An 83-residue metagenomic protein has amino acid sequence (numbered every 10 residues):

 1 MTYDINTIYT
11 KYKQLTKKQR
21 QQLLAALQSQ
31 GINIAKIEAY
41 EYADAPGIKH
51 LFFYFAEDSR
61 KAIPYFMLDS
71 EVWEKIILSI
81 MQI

Functional and structural regions predicted by a protein language model:
M1-Y3, M81-I83: Short intrinsically disordered terminal tails
Y3-I34: N-terminal acidic leader/helix
L24, I77-I80: Alpha-helical segments embedded in low-complexity/disordered contexts
G31-L78: Acidic, low-complexity, intrinsically disordered interaction modules
